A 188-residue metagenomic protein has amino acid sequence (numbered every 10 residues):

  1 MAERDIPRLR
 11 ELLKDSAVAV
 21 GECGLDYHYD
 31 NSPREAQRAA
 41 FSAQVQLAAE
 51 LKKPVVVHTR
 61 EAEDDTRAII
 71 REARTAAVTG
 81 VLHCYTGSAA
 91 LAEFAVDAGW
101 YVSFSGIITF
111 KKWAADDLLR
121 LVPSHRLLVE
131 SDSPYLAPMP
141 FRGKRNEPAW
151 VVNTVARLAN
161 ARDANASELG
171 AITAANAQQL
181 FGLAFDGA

Functional and structural regions predicted by a protein language model:
M1-A98, T109, D117-V122, P140-A149 (+2 more regions): Divalent metal-binding pocket/active-site signature
L47, V151-A188: Mid-to-C-terminal alpha-helical segments outside catalytic/metal-binding sites
W113: Conserved catalytic/ligand-binding micro-motifs in nucleotide and anionic cofactor chemistry
D132: Conserved beta/loop motifs at nucleotide-recognition and modification sites
L136-P138: Amphipathic alpha-helical segments at domain termini/boundaries
